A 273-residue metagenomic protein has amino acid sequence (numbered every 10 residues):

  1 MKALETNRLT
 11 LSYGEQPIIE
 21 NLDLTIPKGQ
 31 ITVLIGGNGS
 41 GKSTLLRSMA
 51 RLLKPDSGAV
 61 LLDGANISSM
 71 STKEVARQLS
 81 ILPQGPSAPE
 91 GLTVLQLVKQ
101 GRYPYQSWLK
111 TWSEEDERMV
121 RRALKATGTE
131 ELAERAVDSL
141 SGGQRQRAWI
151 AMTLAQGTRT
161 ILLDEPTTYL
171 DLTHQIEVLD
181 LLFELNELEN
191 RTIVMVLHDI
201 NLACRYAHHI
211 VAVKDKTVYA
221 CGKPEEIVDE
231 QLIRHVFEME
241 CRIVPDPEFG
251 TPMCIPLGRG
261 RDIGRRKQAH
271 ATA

Functional and structural regions predicted by a protein language model:
L4, I19-N21: Conserved structural motif at the start of ABC-family nucleotide-binding domains
I35-G37: The feature captures the beta-strand-to-loop junction immediately N-terminal to the Walker
A50: Helix-to-loop junction immediately C-terminal to a conserved catalytic motif
G58-N66, V75: Conserved ABC transporter NBD signature motif
K99, E114-L132: Conserved ABC ATPase "signature" region
T111, A136-L140, Q144: Conserved ABC ATPase signature
I161-E165: Catalytic Walker B motif of ABC-type/P-loop ATPase nucleotide-binding domains
